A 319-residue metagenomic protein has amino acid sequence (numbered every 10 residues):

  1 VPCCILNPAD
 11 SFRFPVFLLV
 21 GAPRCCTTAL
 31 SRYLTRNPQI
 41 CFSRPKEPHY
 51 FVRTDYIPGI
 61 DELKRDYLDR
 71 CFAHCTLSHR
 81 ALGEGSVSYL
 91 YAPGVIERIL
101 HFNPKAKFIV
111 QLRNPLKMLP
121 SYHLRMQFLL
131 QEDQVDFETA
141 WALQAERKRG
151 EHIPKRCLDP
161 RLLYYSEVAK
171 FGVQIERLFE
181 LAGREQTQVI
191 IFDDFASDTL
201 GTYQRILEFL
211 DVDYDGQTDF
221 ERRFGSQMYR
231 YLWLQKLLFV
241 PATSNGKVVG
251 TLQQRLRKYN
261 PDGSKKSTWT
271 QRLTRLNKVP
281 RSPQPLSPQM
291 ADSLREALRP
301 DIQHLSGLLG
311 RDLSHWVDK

Functional and structural regions predicted by a protein language model:
V1-L90, H101-C157, A182: PAPS-dependent sulfotransferase catalytic core
F12, H49, K155, D159-P160 (+1 more regions): Short, contiguous pre-domain boundary segments
S31-T35, V52, L100, P120 (+6 more regions): Non-transmembrane alpha-helical segments in soluble domains of secreted/periplasmic/extracellular proteins
D61-T76, E132-D219, V240, N245: PAPS-dependent sulfotransferase catalytic domain
Y67-R70, V95, F171-I175, T202 (+2 more regions): Alpha-helical packing segments of well-folded alpha/beta enzyme cores
S86-L90, V95, S197: Conserved glycine-rich "GG(E/T)P / GGGxP" loop and the immediately following alpha-helix in the radical SAM core
V95, L119-L124, L130-Q131, G201-Y203 (+1 more regions): Short aromatic-enriched loop/helix-cap "lid" or pocket-rim segments at secondary-structure transitions that line
E176-D292, E296, G310-K319: The conserved 3'-phosphoadenosine-5'-phosphosulfate
